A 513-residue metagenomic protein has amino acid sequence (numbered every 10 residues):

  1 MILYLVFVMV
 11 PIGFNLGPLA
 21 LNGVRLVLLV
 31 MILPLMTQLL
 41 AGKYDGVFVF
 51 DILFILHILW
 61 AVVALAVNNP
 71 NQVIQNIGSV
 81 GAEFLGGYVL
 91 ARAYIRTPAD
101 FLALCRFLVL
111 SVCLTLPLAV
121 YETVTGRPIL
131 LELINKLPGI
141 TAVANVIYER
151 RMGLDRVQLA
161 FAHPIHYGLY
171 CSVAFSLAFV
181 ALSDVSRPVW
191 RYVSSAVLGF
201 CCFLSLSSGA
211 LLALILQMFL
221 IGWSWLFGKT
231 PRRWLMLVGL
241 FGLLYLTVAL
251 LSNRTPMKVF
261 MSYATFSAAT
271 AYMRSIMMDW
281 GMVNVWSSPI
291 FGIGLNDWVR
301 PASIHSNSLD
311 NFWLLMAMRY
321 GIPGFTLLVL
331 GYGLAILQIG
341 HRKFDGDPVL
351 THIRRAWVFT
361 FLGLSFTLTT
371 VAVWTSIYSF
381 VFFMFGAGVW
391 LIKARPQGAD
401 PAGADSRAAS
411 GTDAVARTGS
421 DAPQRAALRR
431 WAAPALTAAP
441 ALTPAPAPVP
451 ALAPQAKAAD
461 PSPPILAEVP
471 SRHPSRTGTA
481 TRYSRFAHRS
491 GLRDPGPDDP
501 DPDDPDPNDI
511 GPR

Functional and structural regions predicted by a protein language model:
M1-G17, V24-G86, S365, D494 (+1 more regions): N-terminal hydrophobic segments of proteins, predominantly signal-anchor/transmembrane helices of inner/organellar
I2-F7, V238, Q338-V371, F382 (+1 more regions): Loop-to-helix entry and N-terminal half of a specific, functionally important transmembrane alpha helix in multi-pass
I12, L251-P323, I339-V349: Long extracytoplasmic/lumenal interhelical loops at the membrane interface of multi-pass membrane proteins
T37-I52, V180-V193, G228-L235, I336-V358: Membrane-interface helix-loop-helix junctions at transmembrane boundaries of multi-pass membrane enzymes, predominantly
A61-V63, C105-S224, L337: Alpha-helical transmembrane segments of multi-pass inner-membrane proteins
P117-R127, S205, G222-T265, M282-S287 (+3 more regions): A membrane-periplasm/extracellular boundary helix in multi-pass inner-membrane enzymes that assemble envelope glycans
L159, H163-I165, G199-F203, S207-S208 (+4 more regions): A conserved mid-to-late transmembrane alpha helix and its immediate loop/hinge that forms the functional core
A356-L368, A372-S420, Q424, R430-W431: Transmembrane alpha-helices of multi-pass inner-membrane enzymes
